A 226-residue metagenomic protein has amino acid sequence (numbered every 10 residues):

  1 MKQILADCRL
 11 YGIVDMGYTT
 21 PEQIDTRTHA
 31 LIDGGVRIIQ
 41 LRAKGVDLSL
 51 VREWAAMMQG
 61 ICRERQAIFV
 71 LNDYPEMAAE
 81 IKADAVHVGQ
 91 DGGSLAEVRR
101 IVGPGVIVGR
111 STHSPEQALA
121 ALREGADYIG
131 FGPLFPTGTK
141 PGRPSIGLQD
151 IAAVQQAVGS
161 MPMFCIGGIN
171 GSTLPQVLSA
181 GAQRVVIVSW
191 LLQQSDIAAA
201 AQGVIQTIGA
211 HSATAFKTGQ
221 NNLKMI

Functional and structural regions predicted by a protein language model:
M1-G92, R100-D127, R143-I146, A153 (+3 more regions): Conserved N-terminal beta1-alpha1 strand-loop-helix module at the mouth
K44, F135-T137: A short, flexible beta-alpha/helix-coil linker loop
G130, M163-I169, V186: Glycine-rich anion-binding loop/nest that anchors nucleotide
G132-F135, M161: Hydrophobic alpha-helix-in-membranes signature
L134-F135, Q183, W190-L191: Flexible glycine-rich beta->alpha loop in the catalytic core of nucleotide-sugar glycosyltransferases
K140: A short acidic, glycine-rich active-site loop that binds or catalyzes chemistry on phosphate/adenosine moieties
V177, G181-A182: Conserved N-terminal glycine/acidic-rich loop preference
